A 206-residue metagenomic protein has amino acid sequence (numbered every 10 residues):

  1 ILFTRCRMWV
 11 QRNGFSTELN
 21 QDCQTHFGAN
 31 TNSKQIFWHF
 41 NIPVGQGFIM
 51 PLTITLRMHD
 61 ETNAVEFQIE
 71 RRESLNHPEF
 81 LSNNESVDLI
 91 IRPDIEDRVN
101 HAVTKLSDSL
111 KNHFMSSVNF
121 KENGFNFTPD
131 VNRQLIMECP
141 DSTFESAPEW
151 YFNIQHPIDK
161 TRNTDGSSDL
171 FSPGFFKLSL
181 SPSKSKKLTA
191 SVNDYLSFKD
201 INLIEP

Functional and structural regions predicted by a protein language model:
I1-P206: Terminal accessory carbohydrate-recognition/targeting modules of carbohydrate-active enzymes
